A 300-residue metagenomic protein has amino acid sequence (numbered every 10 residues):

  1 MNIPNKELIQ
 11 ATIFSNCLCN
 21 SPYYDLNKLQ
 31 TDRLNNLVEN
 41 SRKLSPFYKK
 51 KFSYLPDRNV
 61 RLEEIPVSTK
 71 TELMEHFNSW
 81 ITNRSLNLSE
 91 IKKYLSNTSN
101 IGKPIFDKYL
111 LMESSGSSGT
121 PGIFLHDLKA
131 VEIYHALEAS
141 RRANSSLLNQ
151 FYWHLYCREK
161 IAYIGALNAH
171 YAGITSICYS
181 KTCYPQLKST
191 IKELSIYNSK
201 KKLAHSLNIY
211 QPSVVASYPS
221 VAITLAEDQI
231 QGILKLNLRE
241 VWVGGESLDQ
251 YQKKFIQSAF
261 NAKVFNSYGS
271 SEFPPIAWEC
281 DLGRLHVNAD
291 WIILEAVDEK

Functional and structural regions predicted by a protein language model:
M1-E113, T120-F151, L155-R158, I209-A216 (+3 more regions): Nucleotide 5′-phosphate-binding alpha/beta core
M1-E39, P46, C183-K300: Active-site glycine/GP-rich loop and adjacent strand/helix microenvironment that borders small-molecule binding pockets
K103-I105, Y179, Y184: Short glycine/proline-enriched loop/turn "hinge" motifs that connect secondary-structure elements and lie
M112-S115, F265: Short glycine- and Lys/Arg-enriched binding-loop motifs that mark or flank ligand-binding interfaces
G116-G119, G165, G244, G269: Glycine-centered flexibility sites
G122, V131-Y134, A169-G173, T224-L225 (+2 more regions): Short, well-ordered, mixed-charge alpha-helical segments that flank or form enzyme active sites
L125-L128, G165, P219, Y268-G269: Glycine-rich, histidine-containing beta strand-loop boundary motifs that form or position
S145-T182, E193: Conserved AMP-binding loop of ANL adenylate-forming enzymes
